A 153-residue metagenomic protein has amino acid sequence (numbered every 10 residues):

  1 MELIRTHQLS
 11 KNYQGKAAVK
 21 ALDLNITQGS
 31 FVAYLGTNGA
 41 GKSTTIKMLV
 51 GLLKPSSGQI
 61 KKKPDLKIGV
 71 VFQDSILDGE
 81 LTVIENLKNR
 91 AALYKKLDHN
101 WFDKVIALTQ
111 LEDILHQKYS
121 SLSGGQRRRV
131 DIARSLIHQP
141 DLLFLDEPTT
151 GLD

Functional and structural regions predicted by a protein language model:
I4, V19-A21: Conserved structural motif at the start of ABC-family nucleotide-binding domains
V50: Helix-to-loop junction immediately C-terminal to a conserved catalytic motif
K88, H99-I114: Conserved ABC ATPase "signature" region
K118-L122: Conserved ABC ATPase signature
I132: Hydrophobic anchor residue at the start of the ABC signature
Q139: Conserved catalytic motifs of ABC-family nucleotide-binding domains
L143-D146: Catalytic Walker B motif of ABC-type/P-loop ATPase nucleotide-binding domains
